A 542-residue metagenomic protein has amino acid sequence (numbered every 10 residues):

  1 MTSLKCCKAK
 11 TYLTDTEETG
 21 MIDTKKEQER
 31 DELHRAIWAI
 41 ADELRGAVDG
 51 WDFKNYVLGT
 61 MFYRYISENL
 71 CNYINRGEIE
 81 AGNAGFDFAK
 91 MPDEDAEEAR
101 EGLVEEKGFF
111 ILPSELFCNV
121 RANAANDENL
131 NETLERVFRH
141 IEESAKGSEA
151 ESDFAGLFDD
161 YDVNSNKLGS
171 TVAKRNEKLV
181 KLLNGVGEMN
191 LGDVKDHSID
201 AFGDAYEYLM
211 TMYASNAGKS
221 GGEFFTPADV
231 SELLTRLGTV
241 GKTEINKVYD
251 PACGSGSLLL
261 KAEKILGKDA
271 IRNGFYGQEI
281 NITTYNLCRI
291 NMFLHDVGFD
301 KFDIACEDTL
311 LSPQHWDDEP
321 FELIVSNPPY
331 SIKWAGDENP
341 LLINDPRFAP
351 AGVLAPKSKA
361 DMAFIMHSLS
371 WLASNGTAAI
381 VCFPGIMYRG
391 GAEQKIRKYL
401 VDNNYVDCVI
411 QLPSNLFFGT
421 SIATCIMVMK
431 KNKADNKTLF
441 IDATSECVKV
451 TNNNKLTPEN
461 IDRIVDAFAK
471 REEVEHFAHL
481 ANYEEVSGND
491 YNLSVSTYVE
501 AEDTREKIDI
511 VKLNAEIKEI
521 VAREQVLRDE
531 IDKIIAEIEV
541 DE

Functional and structural regions predicted by a protein language model:
T2-L233, L237-G238, K242, D300-S312 (+3 more regions): Non-catalytic, mostly N-terminal accessory regions of nucleic-acid modification and defense proteins
S3, T11, I22-T24, Q28 (+1 more regions): A conserved structural/catalytic subdomain of Rossmann-like adenosyl-cofactor enzymes
C6-C7, C71, C118, C253 (+6 more regions): Generic recognition of cysteine residues
E43, G185, M189, Y208 (+12 more regions): Conserved, well-folded catalytic cores of nucleic-acid-processing and energy-transducing macromolecular machines
V57, F202, I245, R272 (+3 more regions): A structure-centric signal for secondary-structure junctions around beta-strands
S220-S326, S331-K333, D337-L342, R347-G352 (+3 more regions): Conserved S-adenosyl-L-methionine
